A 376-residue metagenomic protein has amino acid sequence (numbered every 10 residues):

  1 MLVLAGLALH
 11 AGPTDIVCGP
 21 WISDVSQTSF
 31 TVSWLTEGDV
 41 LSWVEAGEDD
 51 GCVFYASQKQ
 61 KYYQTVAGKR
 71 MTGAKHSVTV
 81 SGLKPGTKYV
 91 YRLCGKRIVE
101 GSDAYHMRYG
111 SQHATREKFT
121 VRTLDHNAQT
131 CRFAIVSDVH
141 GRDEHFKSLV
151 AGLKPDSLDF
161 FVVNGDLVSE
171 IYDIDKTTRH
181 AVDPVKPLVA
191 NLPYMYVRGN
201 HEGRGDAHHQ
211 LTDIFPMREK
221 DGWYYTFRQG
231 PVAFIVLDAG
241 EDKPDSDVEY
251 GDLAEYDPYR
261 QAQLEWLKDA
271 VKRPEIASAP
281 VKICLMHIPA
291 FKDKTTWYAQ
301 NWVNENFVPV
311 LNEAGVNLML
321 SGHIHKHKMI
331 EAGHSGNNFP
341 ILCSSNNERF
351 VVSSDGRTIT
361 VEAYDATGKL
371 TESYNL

Functional and structural regions predicted by a protein language model:
M1-G6: Bacterial N-terminal signal peptides
A8-I135, P155, D355-L376: Acidic, histidine-bearing metal-coordination/catalytic regions of metal-dependent phosphoesterases
F54-M71, I98-Q112, F133-H145, S169-Y172 (+3 more regions): Acidic/histidine-rich helix-loop elements that form or flank divalent-metal/phosphate-binding sites at the catalytic
L93-T120, T178-I276, N306-N312, K328-A363 (+1 more regions): Extended active-site neighborhood of metal-dependent phosphoesterases/phosphodiesterases
Q129-D206: Conserved, compact domain cores that house catalytic/ligand-binding motifs in diverse enzymes and effector modules
A134-D138, F160-D166, P193-N200, I283-H287 (+2 more regions): Active-site neighborhood of phospho(di)ester-bond hydrolases with catalytic His/Asp-centered motifs
G141-K147, S169-Y172, R198-A207, D242-S246 (+3 more regions): Active-site environment of divalent metal-dependent phosphoester hydrolases
Y250-D252, Y256, P274-L318: Active-site-proximal segments of metal-dependent phosphoesterases and phosphodiesterases across multiple
